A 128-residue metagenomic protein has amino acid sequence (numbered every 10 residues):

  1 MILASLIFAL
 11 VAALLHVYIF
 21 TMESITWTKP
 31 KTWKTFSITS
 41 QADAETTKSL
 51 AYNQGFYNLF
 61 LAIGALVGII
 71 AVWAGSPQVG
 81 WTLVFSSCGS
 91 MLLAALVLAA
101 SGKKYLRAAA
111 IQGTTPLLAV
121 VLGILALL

Functional and structural regions predicted by a protein language model:
I2-T26: N-terminal signal-anchor transmembrane alpha helix
I7-L10, L14, F56, G89 (+2 more regions): Hydrophobic residues within alpha-helical transmembrane segments of multi-pass solute transporters/permease subunits
S24-T32, W73-P77, K103-R107, I124-L128: Transmembrane helix-loop junctions in multipass membrane proteins, especially transporters and channels
I25-T47: Cytosolic, membrane-interface loops and tails of multi-pass inner-membrane proteins
A42-F60: Interfacial helix-start motif at the membrane-water boundary
Q54-V67, T115-P116: Core segments of transmembrane alpha-helices that mediate helix-helix packing or line hydrophobic substrate/ligand
V67-L96, A100-T114: Transmembrane helix-loop-helix
G113-L128: Small-residue-rich segments of transmembrane alpha-helices in multi-pass membrane proteins, especially helix faces
